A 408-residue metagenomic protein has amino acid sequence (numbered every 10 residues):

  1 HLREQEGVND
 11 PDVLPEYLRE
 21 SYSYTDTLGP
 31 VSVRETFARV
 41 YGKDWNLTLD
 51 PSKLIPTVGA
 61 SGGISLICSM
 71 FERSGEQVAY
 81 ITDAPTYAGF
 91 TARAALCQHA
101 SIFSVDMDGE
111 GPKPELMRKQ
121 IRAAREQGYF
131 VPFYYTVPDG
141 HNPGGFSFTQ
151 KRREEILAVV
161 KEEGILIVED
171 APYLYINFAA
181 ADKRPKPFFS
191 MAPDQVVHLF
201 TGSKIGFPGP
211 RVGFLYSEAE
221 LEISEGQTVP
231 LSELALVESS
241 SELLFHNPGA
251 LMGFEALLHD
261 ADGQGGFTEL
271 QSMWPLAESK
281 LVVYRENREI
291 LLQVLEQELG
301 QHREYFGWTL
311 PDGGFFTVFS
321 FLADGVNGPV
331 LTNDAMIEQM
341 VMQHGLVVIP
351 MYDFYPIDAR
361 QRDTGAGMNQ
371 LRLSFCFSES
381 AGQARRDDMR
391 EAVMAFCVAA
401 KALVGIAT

Functional and structural regions predicted by a protein language model:
H1-V13, R19, L236, S240-G249 (+10 more regions): N-terminal basic, amphipathic alpha-helical segments
L2-E163, V168, L174-M191, V197 (+1 more regions): Conserved core of the PLP fold type I
V13, A124, P193-R285, Q293 (+1 more regions): Conserved core segment of the aminotransferase class I/II
V31, R39, T48, R125 (+3 more regions): PLP-dependent enzyme catalytic core of the Aspartate aminotransferase-like
T86, P248, S272-L292, E296 (+1 more regions): Conserved glycine-rich beta-strand-loop-beta hairpin in the small C-terminal domain of fold type I
A94, V160, L299, M340-V341: A generic structural signal for well-ordered alpha-helical segments
D170, D353: Glycine-centered flexible beta-alpha turn that most often forms the glycine-rich phosphate-binding loop
Y216, V318-S320, S374-C376: Short hydrophobic/aromatic beta-strand micro-patches that form the beta-sheet surface supporting nucleotide- or nucleic
